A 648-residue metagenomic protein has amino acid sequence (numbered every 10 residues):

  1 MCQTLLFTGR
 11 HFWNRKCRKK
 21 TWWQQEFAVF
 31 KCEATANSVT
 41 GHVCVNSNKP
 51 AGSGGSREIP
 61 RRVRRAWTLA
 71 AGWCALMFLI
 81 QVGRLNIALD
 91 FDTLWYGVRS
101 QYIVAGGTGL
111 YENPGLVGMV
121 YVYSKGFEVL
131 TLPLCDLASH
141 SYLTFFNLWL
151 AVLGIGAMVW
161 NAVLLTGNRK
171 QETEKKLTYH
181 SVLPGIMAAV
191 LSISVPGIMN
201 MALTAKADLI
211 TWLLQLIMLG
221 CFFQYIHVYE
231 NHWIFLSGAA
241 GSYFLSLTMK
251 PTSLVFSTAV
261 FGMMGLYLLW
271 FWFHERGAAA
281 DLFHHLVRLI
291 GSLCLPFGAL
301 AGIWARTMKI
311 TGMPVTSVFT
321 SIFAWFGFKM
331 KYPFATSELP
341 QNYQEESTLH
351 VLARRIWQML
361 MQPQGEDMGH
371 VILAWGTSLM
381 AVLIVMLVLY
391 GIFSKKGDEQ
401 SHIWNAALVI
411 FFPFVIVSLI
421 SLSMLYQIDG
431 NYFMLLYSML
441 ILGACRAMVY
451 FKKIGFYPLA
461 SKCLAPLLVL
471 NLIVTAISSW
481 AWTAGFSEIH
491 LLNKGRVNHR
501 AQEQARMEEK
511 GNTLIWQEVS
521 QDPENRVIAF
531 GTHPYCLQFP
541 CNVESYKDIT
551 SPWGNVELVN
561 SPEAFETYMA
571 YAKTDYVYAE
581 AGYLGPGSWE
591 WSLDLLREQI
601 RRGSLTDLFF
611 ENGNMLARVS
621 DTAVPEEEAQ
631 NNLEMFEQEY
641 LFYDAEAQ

Functional and structural regions predicted by a protein language model:
K19, S141-Y142, M158-P196: Transmembrane-helix signature of polytopic, membrane-embedded enzymes that assemble or transfer cell-envelope glycans
R64-C74, V182-M187, W233-Y243, S257-G262 (+3 more regions): Signature aromatic-anchored transmembrane alpha helix within multi-pass, membrane-resident enzymes that catalyze glycan
W73, V182-S192, G238-G241, V382-L387 (+2 more regions): Transmembrane alpha-helix segments characteristic of polytopic inner-membrane glycan-assembly/cell-envelope
A88-D92, Y96-R99, L470-Q517, P534: Membrane-proximal, lumen/periplasm-facing interface regions of secretory-pathway glyco- and lipid-modifying enzymes
Y102, D208-L214, S246-M249, L254-F256 (+3 more regions): Hydrophobic/aromatic-rich transmembrane helices and adjacent perimembrane loops
A151-A162, W357-W404, L464, L468: Hydrophobic, aromatic-rich transmembrane alpha-helices and their immediate juxtamembrane boundary segments
L266, W270, V287-M368: Membrane-lumen/periplasm interface segments of specific transmembrane helices in polyprenyl phosphate-linked
Q504-D548, D575-G582: Short periplasmic/luminal acceptor-recognition loop of GT-C membrane glycosyltransferases, typified by
